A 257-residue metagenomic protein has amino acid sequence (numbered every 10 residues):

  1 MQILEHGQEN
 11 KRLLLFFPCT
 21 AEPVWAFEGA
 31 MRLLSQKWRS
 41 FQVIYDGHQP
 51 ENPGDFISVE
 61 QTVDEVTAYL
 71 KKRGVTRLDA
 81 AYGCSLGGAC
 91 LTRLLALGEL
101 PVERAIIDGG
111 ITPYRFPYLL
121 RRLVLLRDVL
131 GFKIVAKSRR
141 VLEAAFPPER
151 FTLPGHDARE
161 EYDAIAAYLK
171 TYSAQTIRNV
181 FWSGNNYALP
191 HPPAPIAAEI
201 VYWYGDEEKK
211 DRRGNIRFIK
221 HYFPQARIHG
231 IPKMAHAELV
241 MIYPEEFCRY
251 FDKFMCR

Functional and structural regions predicted by a protein language model:
L4-N52: Conserved HGGG/HGGXW glycine-rich cap/lid loop of the alpha/beta-hydrolase fold
T20, D206-E208, K233-A235: Acidic beta-to-alpha connecting loop that harbors the catalytic carboxylate
F41-Y82: Active-site loop/oxyanion-hole signature of alpha/beta-hydrolase fold enzymes
Y82-L91: Gly/Ala-rich beta-loop-alpha elbow adjacent to hydrolase catalytic centers
A96, V102-I134: Flexible "cap/lid" loop of the alpha/beta hydrolase fold
F116-P117, K137-A194: Conserved alpha/beta-hydrolase catalytic His-Asp/Glu region
Q175-H221, G230, V240: Conserved serine/cysteine hydrolase catalytic core
I231-E246: Catalytic histidine-centered segment of alpha/beta-hydrolase-like enzymes
